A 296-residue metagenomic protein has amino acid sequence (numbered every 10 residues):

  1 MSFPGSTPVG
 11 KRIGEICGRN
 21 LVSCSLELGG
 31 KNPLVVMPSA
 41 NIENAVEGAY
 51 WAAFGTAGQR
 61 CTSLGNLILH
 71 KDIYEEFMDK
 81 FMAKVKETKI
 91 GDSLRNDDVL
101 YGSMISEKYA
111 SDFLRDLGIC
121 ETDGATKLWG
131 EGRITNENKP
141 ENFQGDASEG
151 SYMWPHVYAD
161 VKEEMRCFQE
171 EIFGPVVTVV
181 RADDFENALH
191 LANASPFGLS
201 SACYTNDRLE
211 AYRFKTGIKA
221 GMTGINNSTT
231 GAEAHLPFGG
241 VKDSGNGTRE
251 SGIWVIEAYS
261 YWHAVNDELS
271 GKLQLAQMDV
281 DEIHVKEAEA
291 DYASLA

Functional and structural regions predicted by a protein language model:
M1-P4: Periplasmic-binding protein-like
S6-K162, I225, Q274-L275, E282-L295: ALDH superfamily catalytic-core signature
V35, N142-A296: Conserved C-terminal structural/oligomerization subdomain of aldehyde/semialdehyde dehydrogenase
